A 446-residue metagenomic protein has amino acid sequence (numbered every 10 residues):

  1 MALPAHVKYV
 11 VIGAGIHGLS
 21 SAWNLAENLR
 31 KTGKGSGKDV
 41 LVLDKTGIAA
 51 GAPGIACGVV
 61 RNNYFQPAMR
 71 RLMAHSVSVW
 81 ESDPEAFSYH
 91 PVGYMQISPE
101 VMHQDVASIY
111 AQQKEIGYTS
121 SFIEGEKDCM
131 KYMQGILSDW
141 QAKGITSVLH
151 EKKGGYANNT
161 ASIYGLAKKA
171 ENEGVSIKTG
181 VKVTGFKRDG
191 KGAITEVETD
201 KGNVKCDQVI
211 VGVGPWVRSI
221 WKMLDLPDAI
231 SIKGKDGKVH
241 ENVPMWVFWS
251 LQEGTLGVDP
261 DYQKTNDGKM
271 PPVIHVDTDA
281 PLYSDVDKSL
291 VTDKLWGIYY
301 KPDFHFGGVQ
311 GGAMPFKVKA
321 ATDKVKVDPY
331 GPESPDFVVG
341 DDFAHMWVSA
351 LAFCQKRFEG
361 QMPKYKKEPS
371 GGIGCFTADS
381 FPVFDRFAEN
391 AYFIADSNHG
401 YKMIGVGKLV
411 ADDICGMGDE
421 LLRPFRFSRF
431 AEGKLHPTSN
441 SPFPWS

Functional and structural regions predicted by a protein language model:
A2-H17, L41: Beta1/beta-strand and adjacent pyrophosphate-binding region of the FAD-binding site in flavoprotein oxidoreductases
P4-H6, S88-Q96, D128-G174, I194-E196 (+1 more regions): Helix-loop-beta segment of a Rossmann-like dinucleotide-binding subdomain
S20, R61, F186-V338, G360 (+1 more regions): Flavin-dependent oxidoreductases
A26-P53: Glycine-rich FAD pyrophosphate-binding loop
C57-I136, I145, G297-I298: Dinucleotide-binding Rossmann-like beta1-alpha1 core, especially the glycine-rich loop that anchors the ADP
H90-V92, K178, S231-M245, K356-G371 (+1 more regions): A short coil-to-beta-strand element that immediately follows conserved catalytic motifs
E171-T184: A conserved beta-strand/loop element that lines the FAD pocket in flavoprotein oxidoreductases
K317, A321-P329, S334-S446: C-terminal catalytic lobe of FAD-dependent flavoproteins
